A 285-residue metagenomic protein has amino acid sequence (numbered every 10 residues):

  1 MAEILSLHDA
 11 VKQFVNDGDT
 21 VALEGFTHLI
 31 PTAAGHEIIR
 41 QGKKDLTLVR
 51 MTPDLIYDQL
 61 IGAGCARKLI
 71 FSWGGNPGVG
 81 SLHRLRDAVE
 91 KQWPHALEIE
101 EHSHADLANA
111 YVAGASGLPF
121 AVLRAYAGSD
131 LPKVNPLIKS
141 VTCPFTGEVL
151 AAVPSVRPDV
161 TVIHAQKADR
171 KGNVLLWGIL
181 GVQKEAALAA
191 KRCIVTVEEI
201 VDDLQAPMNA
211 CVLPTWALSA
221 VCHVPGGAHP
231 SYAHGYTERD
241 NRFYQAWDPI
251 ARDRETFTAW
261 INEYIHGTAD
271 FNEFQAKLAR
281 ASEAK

Functional and structural regions predicted by a protein language model:
M1-K285: Conserved alpha/beta enzyme-core scaffold
